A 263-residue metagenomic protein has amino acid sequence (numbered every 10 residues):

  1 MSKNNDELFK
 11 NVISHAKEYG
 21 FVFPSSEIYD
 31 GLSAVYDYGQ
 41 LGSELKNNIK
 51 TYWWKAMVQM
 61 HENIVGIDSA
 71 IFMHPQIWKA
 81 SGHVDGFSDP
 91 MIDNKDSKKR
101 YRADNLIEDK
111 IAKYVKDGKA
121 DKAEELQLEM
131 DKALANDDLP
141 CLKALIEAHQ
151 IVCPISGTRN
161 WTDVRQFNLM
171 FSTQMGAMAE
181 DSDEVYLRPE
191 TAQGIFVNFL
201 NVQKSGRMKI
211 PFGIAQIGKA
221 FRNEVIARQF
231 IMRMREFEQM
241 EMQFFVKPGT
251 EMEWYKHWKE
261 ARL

Functional and structural regions predicted by a protein language model:
S2-L263: TRNA-recognition modules of translation machinery and tRNA-sensing kinases, especially anticodon-binding
